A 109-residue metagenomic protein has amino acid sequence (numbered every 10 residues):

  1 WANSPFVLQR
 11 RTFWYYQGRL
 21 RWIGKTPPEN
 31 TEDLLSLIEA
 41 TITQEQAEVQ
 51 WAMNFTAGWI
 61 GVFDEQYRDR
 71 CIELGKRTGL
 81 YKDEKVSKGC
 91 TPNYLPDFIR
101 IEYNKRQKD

Functional and structural regions predicted by a protein language model:
W1-D109: Alpha-helical scaffold domains
